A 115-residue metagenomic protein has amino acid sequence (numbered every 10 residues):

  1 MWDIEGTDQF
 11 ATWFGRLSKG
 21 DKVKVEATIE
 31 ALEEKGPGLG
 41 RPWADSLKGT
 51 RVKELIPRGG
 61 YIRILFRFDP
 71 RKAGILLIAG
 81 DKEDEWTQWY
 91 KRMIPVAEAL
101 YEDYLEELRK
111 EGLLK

Functional and structural regions predicted by a protein language model:
M1-I62, P70-G74, D81-K115: Basic, Lys/Arg-enriched alpha-helical interface segments
